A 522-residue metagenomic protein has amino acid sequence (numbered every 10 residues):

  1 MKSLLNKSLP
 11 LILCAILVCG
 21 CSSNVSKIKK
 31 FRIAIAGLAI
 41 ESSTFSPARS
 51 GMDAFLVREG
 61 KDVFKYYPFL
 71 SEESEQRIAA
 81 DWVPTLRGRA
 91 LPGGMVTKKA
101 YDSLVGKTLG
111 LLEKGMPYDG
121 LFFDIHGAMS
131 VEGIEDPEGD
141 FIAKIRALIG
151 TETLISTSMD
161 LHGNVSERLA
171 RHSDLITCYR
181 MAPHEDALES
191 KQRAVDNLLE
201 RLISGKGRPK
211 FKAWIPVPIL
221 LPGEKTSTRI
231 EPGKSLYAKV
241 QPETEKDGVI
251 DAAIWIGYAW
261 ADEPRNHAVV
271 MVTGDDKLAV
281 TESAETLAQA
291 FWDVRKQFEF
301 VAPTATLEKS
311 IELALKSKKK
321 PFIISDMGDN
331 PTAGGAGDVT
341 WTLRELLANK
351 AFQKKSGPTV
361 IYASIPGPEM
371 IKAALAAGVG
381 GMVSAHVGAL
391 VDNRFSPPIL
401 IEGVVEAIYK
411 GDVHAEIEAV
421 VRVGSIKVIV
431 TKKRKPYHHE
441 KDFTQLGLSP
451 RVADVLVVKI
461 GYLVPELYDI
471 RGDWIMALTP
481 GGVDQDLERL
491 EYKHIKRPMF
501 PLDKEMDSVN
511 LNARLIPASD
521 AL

Functional and structural regions predicted by a protein language model:
M1-L9: Bacterial N-terminal signal peptides that target proteins for export
L13-V18: Hydrophobic core
I28-R77: N-terminal amphipathic/basic leader segments beginning at the initiator methionine
F31, E224-S425, I429-K433: Hard-cation-handling environments
A34, A39-E41, P47, K98-A100 (+5 more regions): Active-site histidine-anchored catalytic micro-motif
G106, W292, H414-L522: Extended hydrophobic packing segments that form well-structured cores
L202-G233: Internal, active-site/partner-interface "lid" segment
